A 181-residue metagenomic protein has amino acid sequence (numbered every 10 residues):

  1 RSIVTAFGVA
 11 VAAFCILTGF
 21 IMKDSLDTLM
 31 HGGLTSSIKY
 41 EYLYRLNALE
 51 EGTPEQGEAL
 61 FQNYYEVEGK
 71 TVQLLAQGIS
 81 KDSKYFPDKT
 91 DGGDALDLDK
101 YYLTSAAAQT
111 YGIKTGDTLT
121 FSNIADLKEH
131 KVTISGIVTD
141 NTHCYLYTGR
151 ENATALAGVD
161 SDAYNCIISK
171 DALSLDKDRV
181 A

Functional and structural regions predicted by a protein language model:
S2-S25: Short, strongly hydrophobic transmembrane alpha-helices
D24, T28-A181: Basic-flanked hydrophobic alpha-helices used for secretion and membrane insertion
